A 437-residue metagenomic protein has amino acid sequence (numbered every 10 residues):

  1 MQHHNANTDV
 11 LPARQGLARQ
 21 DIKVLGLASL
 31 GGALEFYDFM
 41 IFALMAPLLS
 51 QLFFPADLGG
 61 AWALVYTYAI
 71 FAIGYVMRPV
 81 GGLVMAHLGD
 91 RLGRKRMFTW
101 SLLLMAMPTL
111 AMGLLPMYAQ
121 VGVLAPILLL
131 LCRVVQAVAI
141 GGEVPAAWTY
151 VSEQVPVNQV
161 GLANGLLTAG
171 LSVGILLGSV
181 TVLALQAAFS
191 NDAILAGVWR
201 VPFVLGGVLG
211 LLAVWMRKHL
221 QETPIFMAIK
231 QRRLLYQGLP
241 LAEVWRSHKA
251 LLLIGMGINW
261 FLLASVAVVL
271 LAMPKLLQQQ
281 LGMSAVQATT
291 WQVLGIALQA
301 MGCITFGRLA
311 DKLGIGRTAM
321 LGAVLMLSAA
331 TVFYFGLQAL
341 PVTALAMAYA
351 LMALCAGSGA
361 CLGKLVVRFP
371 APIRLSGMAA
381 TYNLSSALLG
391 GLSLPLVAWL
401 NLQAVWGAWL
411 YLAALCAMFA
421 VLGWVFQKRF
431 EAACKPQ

Functional and structural regions predicted by a protein language model:
A43, K249-Q299, G390: Extracytoplasmic gate region of multi-pass secondary transporters
A46-V80: Extracellular/periplasmic helix-loop-helix junction of adjacent transmembrane segments in MFS-like secondary
R91-L102, K312-A323: Cytoplasmic membrane-interface "Motif A"-like loop-to-helix N-cap segments of 12-TM Major Facilitator Superfamily
L103-V121, L325-Q338: C-terminal ends and interior cores of transmembrane alpha-helices in multi-pass membrane transporters/permeases
G122-G141, V342-G357: Hydrophobic core of transmembrane alpha-helices in multi-pass small-molecule transporters, especially MFS/SLC-type
L162-Q186, T381-S393: Glycine-rich segments within core transmembrane alpha-helices of 12-TM secondary carriers
A213-L220, A414-Q437: Multi-pass alpha-helical transporter architecture, strongest for 12-TM Major Facilitator/SLC carriers used
G316-C361: C-terminal transmembrane helical hairpin of 12-TM major facilitator-type secondary transporters
